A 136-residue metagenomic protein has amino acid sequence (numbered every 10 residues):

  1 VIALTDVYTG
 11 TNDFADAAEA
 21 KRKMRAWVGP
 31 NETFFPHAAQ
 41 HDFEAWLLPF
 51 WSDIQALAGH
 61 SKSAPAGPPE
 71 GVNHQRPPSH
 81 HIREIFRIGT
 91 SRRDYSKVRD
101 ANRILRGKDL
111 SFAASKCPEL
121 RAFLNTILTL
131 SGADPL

Functional and structural regions predicted by a protein language model:
I2-L136: C-terminal accessory helical subdomains adjacent to catalytic cores in phosphodiester- and nucleotide-handling enzymes
